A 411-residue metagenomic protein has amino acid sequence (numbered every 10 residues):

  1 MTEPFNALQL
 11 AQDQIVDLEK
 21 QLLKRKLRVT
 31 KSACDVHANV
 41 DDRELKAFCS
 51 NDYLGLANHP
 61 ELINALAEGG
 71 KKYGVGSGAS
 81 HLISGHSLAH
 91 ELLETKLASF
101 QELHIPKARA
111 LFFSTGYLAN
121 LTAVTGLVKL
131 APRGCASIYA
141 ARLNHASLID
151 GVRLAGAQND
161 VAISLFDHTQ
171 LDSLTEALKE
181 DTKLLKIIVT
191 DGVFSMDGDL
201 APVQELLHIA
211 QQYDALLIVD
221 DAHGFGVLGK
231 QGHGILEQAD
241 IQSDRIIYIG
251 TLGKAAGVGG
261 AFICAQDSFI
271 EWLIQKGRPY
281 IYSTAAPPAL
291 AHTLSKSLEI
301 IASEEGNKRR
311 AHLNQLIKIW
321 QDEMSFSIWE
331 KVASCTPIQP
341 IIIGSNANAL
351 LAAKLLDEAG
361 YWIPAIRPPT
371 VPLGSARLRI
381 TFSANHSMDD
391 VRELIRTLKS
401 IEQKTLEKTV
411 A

Functional and structural regions predicted by a protein language model:
Q12-D13, D17-V75, A215, S283: N-terminal "arm"/small-domain region of PLP-dependent enzymes with the aminotransferase-like
P60, N64, E68, K72 (+4 more regions): PLP-dependent enzyme catalytic core of the Aspartate aminotransferase-like
A79-S84, T95-T122: Short loop-beta-helix segment that forms the pyridoxal 5′-phosphate
G126-A146: Conserved PLP-anchoring active-site segment centered on the Schiff-base-forming lysine
V161-V219: Active-site phosphate-binding strand-loop segment of PLP-dependent enzymes
Q231, E237-W272: Active-site PLP attachment segment
A255-M324, W329-V332: PLP-dependent aminotransferase class I/II
R309-K318, F326-A359, T370, F382-A384: Conserved PLP-binding catalytic core of the aspartate aminotransferase-like
